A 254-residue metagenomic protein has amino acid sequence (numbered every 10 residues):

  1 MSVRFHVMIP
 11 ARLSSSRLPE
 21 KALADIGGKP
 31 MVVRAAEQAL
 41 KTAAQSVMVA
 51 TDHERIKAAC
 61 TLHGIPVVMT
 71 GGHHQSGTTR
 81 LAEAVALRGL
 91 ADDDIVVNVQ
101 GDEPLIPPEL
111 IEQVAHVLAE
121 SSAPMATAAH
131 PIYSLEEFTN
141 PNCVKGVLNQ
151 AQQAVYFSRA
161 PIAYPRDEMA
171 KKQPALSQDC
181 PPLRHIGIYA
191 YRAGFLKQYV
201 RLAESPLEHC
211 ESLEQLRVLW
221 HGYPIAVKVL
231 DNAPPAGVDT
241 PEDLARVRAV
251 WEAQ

Functional and structural regions predicted by a protein language model:
V3-T51: N-terminal glycine-rich phosphate-binding loop and ensuing alpha1 helix
H6, E103, K145, I188 (+1 more regions): A residue-level structural signature of the nucleotidyltransferase/glycosyltransferase Rossmann-like core
A44, D92-D93, S121-P124: Short, high-confidence coil segments that cap the C-terminus of an alpha-helix and link into the following beta-strand
T51-D52, I106, Y191, D239: A conserved hydrophobic position in a structured secondary element of the catalytic/binding core that shapes
E54-Q113: Short phosphate-binding loop-to-helix
I106-S205: Conserved core of the sugar-phosphate nucleotidyltransferase
K171-Q254: Conserved alpha/beta core of the MobA/IspD/sugar-nucleotide pyrophosphorylase nucleotidyltransferase superfamily
